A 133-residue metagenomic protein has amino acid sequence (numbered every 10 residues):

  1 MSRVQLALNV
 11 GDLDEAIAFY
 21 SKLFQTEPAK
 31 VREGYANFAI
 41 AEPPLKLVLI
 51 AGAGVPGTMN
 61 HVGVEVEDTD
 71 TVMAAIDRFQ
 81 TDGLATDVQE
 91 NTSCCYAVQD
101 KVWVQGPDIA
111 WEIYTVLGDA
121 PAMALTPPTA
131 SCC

Functional and structural regions predicted by a protein language model:
M1-D14, P44, M59-V62, A122-C133: N-terminal beta-strand motif that seeds the catalytic metal site of vicinal oxygen chelate
S2, A7-K46: Core segments of cupin and vicinal oxygen chelate
R3-G11, A39, G54-T81, V98-Q105 (+1 more regions): Vicinal oxygen chelate
A7, I50, G63-E65, Q89 (+1 more regions): A cross-family glycoside hydrolase active-site/sugar-binding cleft signature
Q25-K30, E67, E90-C94: Short linear motifs in intrinsically disordered
E27, K46-L49, A85-E90: A short linear hydrophobic-aromatic micro-motif
V31, I50-A53, V116-G118: Acetyl-CoA-dependent GNAT
Q80-C133: Vicinal oxygen chelate
